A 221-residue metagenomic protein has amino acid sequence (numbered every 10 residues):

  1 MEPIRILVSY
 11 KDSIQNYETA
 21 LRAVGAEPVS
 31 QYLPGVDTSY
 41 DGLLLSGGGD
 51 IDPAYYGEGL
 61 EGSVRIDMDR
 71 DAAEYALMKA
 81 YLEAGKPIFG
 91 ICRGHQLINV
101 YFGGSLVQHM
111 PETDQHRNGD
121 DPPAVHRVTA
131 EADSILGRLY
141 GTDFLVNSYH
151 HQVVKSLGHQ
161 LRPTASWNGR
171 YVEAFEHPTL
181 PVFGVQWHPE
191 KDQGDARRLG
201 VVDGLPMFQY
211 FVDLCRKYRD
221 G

Functional and structural regions predicted by a protein language model:
M1-R93, V100-Y101, V107, P111-L139 (+5 more regions): N-terminal beta1-alpha1 cap of cysteine-dependent amidohydrolase-like domains
Y140, L145: Conserved ATP-binding module of the ATP-grasp superfamily
V146-H151, F175: Short catalytic/ligand-gating loop segments at beta-alpha or beta-beta junctions within enzyme catalytic domains
Q160, P178-V182: Beta-strand-turn-beta hairpins that frame and shape the catalytic cleft of phosphate-ester-processing enzymes
Y171-P178: Short, surface-exposed beta-strand/loop micro-motifs that present aromatic residues
